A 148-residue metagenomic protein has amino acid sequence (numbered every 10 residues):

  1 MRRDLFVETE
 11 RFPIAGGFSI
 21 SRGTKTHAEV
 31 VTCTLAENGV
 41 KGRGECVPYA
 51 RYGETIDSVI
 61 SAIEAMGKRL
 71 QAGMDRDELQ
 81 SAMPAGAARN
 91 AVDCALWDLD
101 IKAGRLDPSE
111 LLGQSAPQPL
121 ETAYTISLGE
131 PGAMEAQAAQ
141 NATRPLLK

Functional and structural regions predicted by a protein language model:
M1-K148: N-terminal capping/lid subdomain adjacent to the active-site entrance of alpha/beta enzymes
